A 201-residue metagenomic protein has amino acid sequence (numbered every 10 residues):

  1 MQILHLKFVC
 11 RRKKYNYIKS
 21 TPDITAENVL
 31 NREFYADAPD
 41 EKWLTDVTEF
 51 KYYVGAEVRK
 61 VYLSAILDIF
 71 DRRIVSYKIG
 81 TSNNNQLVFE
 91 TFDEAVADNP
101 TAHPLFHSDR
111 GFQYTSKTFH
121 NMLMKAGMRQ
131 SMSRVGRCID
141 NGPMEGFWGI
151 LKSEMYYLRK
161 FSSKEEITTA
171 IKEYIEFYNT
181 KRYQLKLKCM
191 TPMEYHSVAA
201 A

Functional and structural regions predicted by a protein language model:
M1-A38, R137, M193-A199: Basic, flexible linker segments flanking DNA-binding modules in nucleic acid-interacting mobile-element proteins
F8-N16, L105-R110, M124-P143, R159-S163: RNase H-like polynucleotidyl transferase catalytic core
R32, A36-V75: An active-site-proximal beta-strand-loop segment
T48, L67-F70, K78-G80, G111 (+2 more regions): Anionic group-transfer/hydrolysis microenvironments
R59, K78-N99: Active-site beta-loop-alpha junctions of metal-dependent nucleic acid enzymes, especially the RNase H-like/DDE
D71-Y77, Q130-S133, Y157-L158: Short small-residue beta-strand/loop micro-motif enriched in glycine and branched aliphatics
K117, M124-M128, I150-A201: C-terminal domain-tail junction helix/linker
